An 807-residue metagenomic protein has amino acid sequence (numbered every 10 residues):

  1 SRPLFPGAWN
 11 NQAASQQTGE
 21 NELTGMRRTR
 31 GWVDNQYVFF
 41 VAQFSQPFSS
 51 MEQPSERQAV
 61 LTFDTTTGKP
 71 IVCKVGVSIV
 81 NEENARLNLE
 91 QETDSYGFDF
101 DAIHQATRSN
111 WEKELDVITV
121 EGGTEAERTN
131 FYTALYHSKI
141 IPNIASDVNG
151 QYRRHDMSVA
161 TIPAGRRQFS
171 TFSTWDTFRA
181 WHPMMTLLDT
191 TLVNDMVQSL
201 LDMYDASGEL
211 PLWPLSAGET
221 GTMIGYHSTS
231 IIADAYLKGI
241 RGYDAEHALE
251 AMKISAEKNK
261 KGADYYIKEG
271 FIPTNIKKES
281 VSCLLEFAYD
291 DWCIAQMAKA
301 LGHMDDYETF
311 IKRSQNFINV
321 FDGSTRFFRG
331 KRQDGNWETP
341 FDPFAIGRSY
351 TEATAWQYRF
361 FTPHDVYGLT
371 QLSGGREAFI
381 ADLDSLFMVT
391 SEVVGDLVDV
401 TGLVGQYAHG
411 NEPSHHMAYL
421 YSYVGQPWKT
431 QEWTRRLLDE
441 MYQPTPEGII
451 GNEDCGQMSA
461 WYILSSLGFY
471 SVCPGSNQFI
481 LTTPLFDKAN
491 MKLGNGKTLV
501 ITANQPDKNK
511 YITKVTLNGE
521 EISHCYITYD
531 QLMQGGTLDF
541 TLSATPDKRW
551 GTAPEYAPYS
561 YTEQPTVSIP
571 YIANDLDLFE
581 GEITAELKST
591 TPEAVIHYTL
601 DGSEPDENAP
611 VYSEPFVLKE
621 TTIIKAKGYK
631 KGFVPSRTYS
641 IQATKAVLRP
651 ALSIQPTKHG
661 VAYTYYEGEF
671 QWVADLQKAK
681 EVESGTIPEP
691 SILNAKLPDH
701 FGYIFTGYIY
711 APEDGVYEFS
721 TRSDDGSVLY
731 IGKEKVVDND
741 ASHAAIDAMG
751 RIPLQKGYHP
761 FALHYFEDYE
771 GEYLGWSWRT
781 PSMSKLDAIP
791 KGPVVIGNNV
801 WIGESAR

Functional and structural regions predicted by a protein language model:
S1-F169, M417, G451, M533-G536: Beta-sandwich/jelly-roll carbohydrate-recognition scaffolds of carbohydrate-active enzymes
R2-C73, S78, E82-Q91, L192-G323 (+1 more regions): Active-site cavity-forming subdomains of large catalytic enzyme subunits
F5-Q17, P47-E56, L517-T528, G602-V611 (+2 more regions): Solvent-exposed beta-strand/loop surfaces of large extracellular or lumenal domains
P70, G535-T537, E582, K619-I623 (+2 more regions): Extracellular Ig-like/FN3 beta-sandwich strand-entry sites
A164-H182, T186-T191, T229, G239-V500 (+3 more regions): Active-site core of glycosidic bond-cleaving carbohydrate-active enzymes
Y559-T664, F670-A674, K680-I704, Y730-G732 (+1 more regions): Short, compositionally stereotyped local motifs that mark structural "simplifiers"
L587-S589, I709-A711, G715-L729, F761: Aromatic-lined ligand-binding clefts that engage carbohydrates, nucleic acids, or primary amines
A762-G771: Short beta-strand-plus-loop segments that form exposed binding edges in beta-rich domains
